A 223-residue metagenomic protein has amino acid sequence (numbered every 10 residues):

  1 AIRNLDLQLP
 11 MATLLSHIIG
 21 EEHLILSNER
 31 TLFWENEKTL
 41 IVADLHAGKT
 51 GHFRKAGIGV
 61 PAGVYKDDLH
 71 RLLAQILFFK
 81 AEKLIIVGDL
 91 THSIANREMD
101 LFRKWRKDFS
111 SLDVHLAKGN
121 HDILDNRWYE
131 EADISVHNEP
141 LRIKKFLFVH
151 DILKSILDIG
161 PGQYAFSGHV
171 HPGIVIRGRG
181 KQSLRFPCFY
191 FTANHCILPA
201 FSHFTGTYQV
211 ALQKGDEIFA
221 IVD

Functional and structural regions predicted by a protein language model:
D6-V87, T91-D223: Extended recognition/assembly regions associated with phosphoester-bond processing machinery
